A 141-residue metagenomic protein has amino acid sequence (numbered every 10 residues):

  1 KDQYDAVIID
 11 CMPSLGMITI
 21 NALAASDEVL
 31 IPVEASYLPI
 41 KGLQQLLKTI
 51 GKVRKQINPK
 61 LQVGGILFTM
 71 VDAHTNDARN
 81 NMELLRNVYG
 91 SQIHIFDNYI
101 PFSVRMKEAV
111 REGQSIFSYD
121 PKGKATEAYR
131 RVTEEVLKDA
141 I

Functional and structural regions predicted by a protein language model:
K1-P101: Conserved catalytic-core segment of NTP-binding enzymes
F102-E108: Short, glycine-rich, amphipathic interfacial segments at transmembrane boundaries or analogous
A109-R131: C-terminal boundary of histidine-terminating zinc-finger modules
R131-A140: C-terminal alpha-helix
